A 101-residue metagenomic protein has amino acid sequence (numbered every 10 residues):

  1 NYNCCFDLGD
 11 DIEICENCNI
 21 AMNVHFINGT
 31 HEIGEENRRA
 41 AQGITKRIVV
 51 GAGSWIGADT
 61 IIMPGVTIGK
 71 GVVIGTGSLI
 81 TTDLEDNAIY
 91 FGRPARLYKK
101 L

Functional and structural regions predicted by a protein language model:
N1-V66, R93-P94, L101: Flexible, glycine/small-residue-enriched loop-and-beta-strand segment within the central core of proteins
N19, V72-V73: Short alpha-helix at the nucleotide-sugar/activated-sugar donor binding site of glycosyltransferases and closely
I68, I80: Hydrophobic/aromatic residue at the end of a short beta strand that borders the catalytic acidic motif
G69-V72, E85-N87: Conserved catalytic segment of ABC-fold P-loop ATPases
V73, S78-L79: A generic "structured core" feature
S78, P94-R96: A short, acidic, flexible beta-alpha connecting loop/helix-capping segment that sits on the rim of active
T82, K99: Short helix N-cap motif at coil->helix boundaries in the Bergerat
L84-D86, F91-P94: Acidic, glycine-centered active-site loop in nucleotide-sugar glycosyltransferases
